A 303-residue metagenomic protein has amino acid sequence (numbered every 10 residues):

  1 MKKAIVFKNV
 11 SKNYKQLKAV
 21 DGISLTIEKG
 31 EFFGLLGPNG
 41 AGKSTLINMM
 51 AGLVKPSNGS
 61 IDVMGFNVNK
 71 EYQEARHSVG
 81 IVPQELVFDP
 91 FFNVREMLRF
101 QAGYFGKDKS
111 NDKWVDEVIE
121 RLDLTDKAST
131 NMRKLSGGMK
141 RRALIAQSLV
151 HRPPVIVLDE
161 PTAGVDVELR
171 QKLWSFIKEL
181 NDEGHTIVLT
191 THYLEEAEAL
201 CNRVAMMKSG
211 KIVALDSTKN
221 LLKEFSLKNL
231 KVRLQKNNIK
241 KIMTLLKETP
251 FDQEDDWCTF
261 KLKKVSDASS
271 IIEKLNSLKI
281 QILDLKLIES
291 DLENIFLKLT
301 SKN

Functional and structural regions predicted by a protein language model:
G59-K70, E74-A75: Conserved ABC transporter NBD signature motif
R99, G103-K127: Conserved ABC ATPase "signature" region
V150-P154: A short, proline-enriched helix->beta-strand linker immediately N-terminal to the Walker B motif in ABC-type P-loop
I156-D159: Catalytic Walker B motif of ABC-type/P-loop ATPase nucleotide-binding domains
W174-L262: ABC transporter nucleotide-binding domain
K228-N303: Short, charged/small-residue-rich alpha-helical element at the C-terminal edge of ABC transporter nucleotide-binding
